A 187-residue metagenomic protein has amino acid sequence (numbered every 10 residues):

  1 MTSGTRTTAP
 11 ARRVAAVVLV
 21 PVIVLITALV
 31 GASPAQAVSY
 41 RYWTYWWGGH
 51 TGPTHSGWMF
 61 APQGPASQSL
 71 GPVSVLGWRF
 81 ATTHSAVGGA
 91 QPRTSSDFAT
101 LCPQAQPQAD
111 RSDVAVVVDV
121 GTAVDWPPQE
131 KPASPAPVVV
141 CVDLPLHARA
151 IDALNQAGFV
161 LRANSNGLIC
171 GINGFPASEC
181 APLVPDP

Functional and structural regions predicted by a protein language model:
T2-P187: Ubiquitin-like/PB1-type beta-grasp interaction modules and other compact soluble beta-rich domains
